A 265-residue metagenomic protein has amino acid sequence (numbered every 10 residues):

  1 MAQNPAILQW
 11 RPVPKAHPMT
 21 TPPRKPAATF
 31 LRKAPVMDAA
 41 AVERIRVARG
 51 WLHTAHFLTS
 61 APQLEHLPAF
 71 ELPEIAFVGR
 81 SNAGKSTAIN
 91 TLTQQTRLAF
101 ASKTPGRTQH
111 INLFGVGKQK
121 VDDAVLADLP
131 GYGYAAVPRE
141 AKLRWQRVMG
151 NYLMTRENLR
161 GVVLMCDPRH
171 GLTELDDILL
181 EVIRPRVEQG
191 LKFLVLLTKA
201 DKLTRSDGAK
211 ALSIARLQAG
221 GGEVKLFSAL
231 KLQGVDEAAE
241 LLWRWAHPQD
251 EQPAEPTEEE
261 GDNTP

Functional and structural regions predicted by a protein language model:
M1-P5, Q9: N-terminal mitochondrial targeting presequence
L8-Y134, T264: Conserved G1/Walker A P-loop phosphate-binding module
L52-L64, K202-T257: Canonical P-loop GTPase G-domain recognition
T108, K142-Q146, L232-V235: Amphipathic alpha-helical transducer elements in NTP-driven molecular machines
D128, T198, S228: Active-site glycine-centered loops adjacent to acidic/histidine catalytic or metal-binding residues that shape
Y132-K142, R169, A200-T204: Flexible beta-alpha connector loops of hexameric P-loop NTPases
V148-E223: Conserved C-terminal guanine-recognition region of P-loop GTPase G domains, centered on the G4
E255-P265: Long, low-complexity, intrinsically disordered segments
